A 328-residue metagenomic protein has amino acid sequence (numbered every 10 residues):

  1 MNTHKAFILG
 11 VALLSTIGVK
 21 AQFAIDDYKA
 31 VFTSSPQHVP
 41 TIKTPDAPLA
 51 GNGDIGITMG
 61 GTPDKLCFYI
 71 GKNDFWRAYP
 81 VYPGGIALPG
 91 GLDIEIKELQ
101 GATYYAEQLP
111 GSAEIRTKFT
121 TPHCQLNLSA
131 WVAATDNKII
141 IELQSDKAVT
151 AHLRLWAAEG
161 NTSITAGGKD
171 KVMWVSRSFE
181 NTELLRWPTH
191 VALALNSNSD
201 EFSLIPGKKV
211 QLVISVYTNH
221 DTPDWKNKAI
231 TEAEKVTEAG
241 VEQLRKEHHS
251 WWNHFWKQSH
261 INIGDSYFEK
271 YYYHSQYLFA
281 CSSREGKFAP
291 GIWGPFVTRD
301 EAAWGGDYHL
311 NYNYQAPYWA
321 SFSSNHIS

Functional and structural regions predicted by a protein language model:
M1-Q22: Bacterial Sec-dependent N-terminal signal peptides
N2-I8, T41-D46, D265, Q315: Generic hydrophobic-segment detector
T16-I17, D146, F322: Compositionally biased regions
A21-Y308, H326-I327: Acidic/polar, glycine-enriched structural segments that form the non-catalytic walls/loops of the carbohydrate-binding
F279, N311-S328: Carboxylate/His-rich catalytic cores and anion/metal-binding grooves
